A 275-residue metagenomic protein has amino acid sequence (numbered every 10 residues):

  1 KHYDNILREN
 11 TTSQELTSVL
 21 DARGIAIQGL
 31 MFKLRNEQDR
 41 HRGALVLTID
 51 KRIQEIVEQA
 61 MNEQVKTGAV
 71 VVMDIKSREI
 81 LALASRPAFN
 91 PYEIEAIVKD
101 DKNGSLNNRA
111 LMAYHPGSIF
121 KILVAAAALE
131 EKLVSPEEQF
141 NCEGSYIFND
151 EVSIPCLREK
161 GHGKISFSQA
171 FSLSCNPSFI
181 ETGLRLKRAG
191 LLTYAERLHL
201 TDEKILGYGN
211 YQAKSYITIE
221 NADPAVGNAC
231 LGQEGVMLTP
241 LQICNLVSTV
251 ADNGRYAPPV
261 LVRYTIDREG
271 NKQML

Functional and structural regions predicted by a protein language model:
K1-A69, A84, F89-S105, K272-Q273: Extracytoplasmic/periplasmic proteins that interact with beta-lactams or build/remodel peptidoglycan
A22-A26, L30-N36, D74-S118, L123-L275: Beta-lactam-recognizing serine transpeptidase/beta-lactamase-like catalytic domain environment
